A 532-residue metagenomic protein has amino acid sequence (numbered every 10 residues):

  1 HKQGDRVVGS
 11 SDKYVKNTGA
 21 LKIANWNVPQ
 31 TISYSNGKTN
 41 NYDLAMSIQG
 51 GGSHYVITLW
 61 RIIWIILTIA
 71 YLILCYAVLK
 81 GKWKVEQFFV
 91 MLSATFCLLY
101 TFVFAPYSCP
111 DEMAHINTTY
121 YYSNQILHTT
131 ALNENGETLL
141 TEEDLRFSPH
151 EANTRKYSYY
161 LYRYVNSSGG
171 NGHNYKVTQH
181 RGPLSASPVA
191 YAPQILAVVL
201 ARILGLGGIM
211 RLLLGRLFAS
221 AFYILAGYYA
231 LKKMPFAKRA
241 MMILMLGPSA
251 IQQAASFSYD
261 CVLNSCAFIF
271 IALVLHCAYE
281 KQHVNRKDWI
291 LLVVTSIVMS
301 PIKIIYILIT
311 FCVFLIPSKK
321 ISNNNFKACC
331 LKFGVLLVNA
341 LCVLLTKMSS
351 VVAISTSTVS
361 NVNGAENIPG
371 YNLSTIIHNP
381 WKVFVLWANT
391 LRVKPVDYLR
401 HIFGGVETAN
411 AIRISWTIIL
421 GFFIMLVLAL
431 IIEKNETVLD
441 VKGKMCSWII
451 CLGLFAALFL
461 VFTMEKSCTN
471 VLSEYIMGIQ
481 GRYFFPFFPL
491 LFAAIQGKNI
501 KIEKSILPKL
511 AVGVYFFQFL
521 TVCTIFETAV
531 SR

Functional and structural regions predicted by a protein language model:
Y55-L98, C329-L336, V441-K442, C446-S447 (+1 more regions): Start-transfer (signal-anchor) and selected internal transmembrane alpha helices of multi-pass inner/ER membrane
L72-C75, M210-F236: Transmembrane-helix motifs of polytopic, lipid-linked glycan transferases
K84, L206-I209, Y228-P248: Transmembrane-helix signature of polytopic, membrane-embedded enzymes that assemble or transfer cell-envelope glycans
I126-L214: Interfacial juxtamembrane loops and adjacent helix segments that form the catalytic/substrate-binding surfaces
H173, L344-K434, R532: Membrane-lumen/periplasm interface segments of multi-pass, membrane-embedded glycan/lipid transferases
Q252, D288-I304, I309-L315: Membrane-interface alpha helices of multi-pass inner-membrane proteins
S256-L263: Short acidic/glycine- and proline-prone juxtamembrane loop motifs at membrane-interface regions of multi-pass membrane
L273-H283, I307-N339: Perimembrane helix-loop-helix junctions
